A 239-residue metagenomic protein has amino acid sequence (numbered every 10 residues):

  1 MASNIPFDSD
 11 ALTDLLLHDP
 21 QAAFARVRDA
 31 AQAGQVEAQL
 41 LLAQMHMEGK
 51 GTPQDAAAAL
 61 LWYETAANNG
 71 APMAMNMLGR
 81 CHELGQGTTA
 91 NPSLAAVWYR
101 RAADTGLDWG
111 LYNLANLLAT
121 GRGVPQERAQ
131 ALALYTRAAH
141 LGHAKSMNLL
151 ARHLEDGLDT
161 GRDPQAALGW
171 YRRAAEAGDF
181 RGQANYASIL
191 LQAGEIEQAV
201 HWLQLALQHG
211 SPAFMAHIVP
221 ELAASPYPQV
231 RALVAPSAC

Functional and structural regions predicted by a protein language model:
A2, L207-C239: Terminal, low-structured helical/coil segments at or just beyond the last alpha-helical repeat
N4-A33, E37, L41-G51, R80: Alpha-helical segment of the N-proximal tetratricopeptide repeat
P6-D10, L41-E48, G79-L84, L111-T120 (+4 more regions): Hydrophobic face of amphipathic alpha-helices that form TPR/SEL1-like repeat modules and related alpha-solenoid
L15-A25, P53-W62, T89-W98, P125-L134 (+3 more regions): Structural signature of tandem alpha-helical TPR/SEL1-like repeats, specifically the intra-repeat loop/turn
D19, Q32-Q35, E48-K50, D55 (+10 more regions): Short helix-capping/linker turns of helical repeat alpha-solenoids
D29-A30, T65-A66, R101-A102, R137-A138 (+2 more regions): Canonical positions in the second alpha-helix
A38, A74, G110, S146 (+2 more regions): TPR alpha-solenoid repeat register
P92, A96, A103-G182, Y186 (+1 more regions): Eukaryotic tandem repeat interaction scaffolds
